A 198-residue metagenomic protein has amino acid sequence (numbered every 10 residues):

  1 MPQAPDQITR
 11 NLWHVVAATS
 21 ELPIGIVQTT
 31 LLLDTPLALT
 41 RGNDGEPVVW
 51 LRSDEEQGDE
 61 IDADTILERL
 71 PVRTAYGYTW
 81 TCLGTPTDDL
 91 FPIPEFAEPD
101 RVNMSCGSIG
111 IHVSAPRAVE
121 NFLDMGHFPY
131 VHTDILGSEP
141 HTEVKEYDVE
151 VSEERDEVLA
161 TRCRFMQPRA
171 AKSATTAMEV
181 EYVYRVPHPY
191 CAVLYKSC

Functional and structural regions predicted by a protein language model:
M1-S53, I61-P86, Q167: N-terminal pre-ligand scaffold of iron-sulfur
N43, T87-C198: C-terminal catalytic domain of Rieske-type non-heme iron oxygenases
E56: Detector for the c-type heme attachment site
